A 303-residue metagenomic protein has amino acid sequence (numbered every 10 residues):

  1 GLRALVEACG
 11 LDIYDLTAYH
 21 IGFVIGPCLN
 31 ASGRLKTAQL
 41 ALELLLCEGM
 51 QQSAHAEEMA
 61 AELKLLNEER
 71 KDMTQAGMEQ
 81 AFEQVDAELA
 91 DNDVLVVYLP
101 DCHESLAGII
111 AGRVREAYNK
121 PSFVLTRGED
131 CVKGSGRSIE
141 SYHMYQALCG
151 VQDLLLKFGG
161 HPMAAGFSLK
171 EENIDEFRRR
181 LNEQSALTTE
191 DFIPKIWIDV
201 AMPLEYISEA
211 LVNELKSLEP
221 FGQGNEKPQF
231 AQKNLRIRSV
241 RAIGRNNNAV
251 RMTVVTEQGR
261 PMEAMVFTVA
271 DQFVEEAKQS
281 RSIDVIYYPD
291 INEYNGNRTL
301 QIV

Functional and structural regions predicted by a protein language model:
G1-E172, I243-G244: Hydrophobic helix-and-loop "lid/oligomerization" segment in the mid-to-C-terminal part of catalytic domains
Q52-Y98, C149-V303: Mid-to-C-terminal polyanion-binding domains and interfaces
